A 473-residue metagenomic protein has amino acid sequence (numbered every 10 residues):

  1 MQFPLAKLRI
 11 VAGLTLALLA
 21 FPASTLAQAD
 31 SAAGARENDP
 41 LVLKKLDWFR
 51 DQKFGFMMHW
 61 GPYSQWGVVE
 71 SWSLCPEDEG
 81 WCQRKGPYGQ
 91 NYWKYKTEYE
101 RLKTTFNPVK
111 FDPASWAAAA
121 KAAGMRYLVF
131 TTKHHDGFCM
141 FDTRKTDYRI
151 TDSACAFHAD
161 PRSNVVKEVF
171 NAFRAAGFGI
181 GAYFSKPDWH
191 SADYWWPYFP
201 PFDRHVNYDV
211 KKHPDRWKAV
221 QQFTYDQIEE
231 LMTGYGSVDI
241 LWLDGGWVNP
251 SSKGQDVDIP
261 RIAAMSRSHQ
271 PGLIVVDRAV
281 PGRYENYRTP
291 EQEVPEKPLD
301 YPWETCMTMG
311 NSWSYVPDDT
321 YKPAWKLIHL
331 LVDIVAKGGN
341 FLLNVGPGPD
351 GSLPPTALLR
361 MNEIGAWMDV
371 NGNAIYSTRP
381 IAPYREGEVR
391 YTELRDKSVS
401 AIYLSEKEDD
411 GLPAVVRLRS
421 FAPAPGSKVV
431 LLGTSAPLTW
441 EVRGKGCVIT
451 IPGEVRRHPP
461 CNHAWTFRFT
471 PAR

Functional and structural regions predicted by a protein language model:
M1-A12: Bacterial N-terminal signal peptides that target proteins for export
P4, P22, R468-T470: Compositionally biased, low-structure terminal segments
V11-P22: Bacterial N-terminal signal peptides
A23-A27: Sec/Tat signal peptide C-region and signal peptidase I cleavage site
Q28-R473: Mature catalytic domains of secreted/periplasmic carbohydrate-active enzymes
